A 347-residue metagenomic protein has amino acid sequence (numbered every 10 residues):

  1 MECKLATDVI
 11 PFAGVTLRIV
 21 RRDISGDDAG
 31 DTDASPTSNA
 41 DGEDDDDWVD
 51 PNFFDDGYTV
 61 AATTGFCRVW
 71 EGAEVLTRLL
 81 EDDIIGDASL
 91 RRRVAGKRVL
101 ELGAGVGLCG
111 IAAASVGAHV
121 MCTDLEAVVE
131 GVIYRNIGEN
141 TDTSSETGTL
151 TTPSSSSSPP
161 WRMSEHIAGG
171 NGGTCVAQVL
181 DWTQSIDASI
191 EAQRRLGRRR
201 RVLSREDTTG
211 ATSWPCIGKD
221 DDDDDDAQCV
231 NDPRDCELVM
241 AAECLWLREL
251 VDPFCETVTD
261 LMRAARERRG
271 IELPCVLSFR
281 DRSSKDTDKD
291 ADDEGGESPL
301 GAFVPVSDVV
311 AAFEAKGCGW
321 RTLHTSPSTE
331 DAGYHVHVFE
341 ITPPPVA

Functional and structural regions predicted by a protein language model:
M1-A347: S-adenosylmethionine-dependent methyltransferases
